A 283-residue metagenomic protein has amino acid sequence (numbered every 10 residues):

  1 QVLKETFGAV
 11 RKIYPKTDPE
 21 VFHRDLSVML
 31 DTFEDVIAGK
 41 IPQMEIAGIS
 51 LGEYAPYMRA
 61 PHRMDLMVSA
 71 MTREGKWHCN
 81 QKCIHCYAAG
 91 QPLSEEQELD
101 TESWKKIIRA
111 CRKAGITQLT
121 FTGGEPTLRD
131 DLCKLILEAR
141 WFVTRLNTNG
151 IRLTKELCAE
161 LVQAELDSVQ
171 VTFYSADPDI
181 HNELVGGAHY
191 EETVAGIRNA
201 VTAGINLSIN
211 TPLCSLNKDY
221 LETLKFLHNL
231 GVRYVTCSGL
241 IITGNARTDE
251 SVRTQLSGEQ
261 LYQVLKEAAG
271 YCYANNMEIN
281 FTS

Functional and structural regions predicted by a protein language model:
V2-I13: Short acidic, hydrophobic short linear motifs in intrinsically disordered regions
I13-Y14, D18-V28, A47-S168: Conserved alpha-helical substructure of the radical SAM core
L30-I46: A short, conserved structural fragment
D65-S69, T120-T122, R145-N149, Q170-Y174 (+3 more regions): A cross-family glycoside hydrolase active-site/sugar-binding cleft signature
Y174, D179-S283: Radical SAM enzyme [4Fe-4S]-AdoMet core and its adjacent flexible, acidic and glycine-rich loops/tails across
